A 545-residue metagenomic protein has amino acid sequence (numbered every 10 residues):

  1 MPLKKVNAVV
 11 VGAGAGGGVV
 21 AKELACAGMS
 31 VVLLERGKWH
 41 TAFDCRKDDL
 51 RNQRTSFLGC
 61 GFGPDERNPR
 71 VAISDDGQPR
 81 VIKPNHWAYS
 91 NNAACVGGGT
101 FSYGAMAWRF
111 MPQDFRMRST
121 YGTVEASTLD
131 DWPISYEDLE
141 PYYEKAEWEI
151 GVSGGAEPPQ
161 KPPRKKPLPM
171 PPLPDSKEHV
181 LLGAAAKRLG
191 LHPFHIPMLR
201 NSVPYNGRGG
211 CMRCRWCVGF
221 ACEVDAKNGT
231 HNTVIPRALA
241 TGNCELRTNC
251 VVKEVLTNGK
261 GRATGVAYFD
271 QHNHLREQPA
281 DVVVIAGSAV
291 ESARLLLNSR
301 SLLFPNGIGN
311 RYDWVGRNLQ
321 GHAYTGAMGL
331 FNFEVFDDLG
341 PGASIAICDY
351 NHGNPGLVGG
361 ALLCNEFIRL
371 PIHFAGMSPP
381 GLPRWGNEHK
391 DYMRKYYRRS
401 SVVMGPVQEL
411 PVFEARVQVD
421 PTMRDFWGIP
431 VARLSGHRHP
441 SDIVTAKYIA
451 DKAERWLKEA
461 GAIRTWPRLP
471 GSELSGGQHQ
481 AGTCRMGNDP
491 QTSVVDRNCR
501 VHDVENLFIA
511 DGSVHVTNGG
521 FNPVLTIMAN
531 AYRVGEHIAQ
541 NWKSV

Functional and structural regions predicted by a protein language model:
P2-G16: Beta1/beta-strand and adjacent pyrophosphate-binding region of the FAD-binding site in flavoprotein oxidoreductases
G14-A15, K177, V290, V514: Residue-level detector of alpha-helix initiation sites
E23-C26, S30-V32, R36-R51, T241 (+6 more regions): Glycine-rich loop(s) and the adjacent beta-strand/alpha-helix scaffold that form part
K38-G63, A93-M106: Conserved N-terminal glycine-rich FAD pyrophosphate-binding loop of Rossmann-like flavoproteins
F57-L58, F62-S74, P79-Y89, F101 (+3 more regions): Conserved redox-cofactor binding core of oxidoreductases
S74, F194-L199, G210-C217, K253-N258 (+5 more regions): A glycine-rich dinucleotide-binding beta-alpha-beta segment and adjacent secondary-structure elements that constitute
D75-G99, Y103, W108-R109, D114 (+7 more regions): FAD cofactor-binding and catalytic pocket of flavoenzymes
T517-E536: A conserved FAD-binding loop/helix module that cradles the flavin
